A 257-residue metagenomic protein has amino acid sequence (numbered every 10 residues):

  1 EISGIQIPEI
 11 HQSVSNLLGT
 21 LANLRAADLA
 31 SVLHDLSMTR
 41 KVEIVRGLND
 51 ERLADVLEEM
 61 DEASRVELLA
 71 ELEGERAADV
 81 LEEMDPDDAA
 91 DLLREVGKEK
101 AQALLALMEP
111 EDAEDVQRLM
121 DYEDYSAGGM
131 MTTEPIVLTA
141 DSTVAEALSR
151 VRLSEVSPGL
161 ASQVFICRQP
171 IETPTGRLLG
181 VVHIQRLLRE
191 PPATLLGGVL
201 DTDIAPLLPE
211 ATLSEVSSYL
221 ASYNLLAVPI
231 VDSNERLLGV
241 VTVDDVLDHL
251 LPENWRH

Functional and structural regions predicted by a protein language model:
E1-H257: Hydrophobic packing positions in regular secondary-structure scaffolds
